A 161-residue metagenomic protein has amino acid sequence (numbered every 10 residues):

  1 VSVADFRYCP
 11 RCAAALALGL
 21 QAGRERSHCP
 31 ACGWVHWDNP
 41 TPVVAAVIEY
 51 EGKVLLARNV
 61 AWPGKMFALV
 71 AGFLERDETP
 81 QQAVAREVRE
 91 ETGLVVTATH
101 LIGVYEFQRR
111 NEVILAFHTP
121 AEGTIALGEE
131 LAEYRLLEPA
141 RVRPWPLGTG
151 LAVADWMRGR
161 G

Functional and structural regions predicted by a protein language model:
V1, C9-L20: Short, intrinsically disordered, charge-biased short linear motifs at domain edges
F6-Y8, R26: Residues immediately within or flanking Cys/His clusters that coordinate Zn2+ in small zinc-binding modules
Y8, V47, L56, A116-H118 (+1 more regions): Conserved hydrophobic/aromatic beta-strand scaffold that supports enzyme active sites
A14, E25, P30-L55, F73: Conserved N-terminal beta-strand and adjoining loop/helix that marks the start of the Nudix/MutT-like hydrolase domain
L18-L20, V95-G103: A short coil-to-beta-strand element that immediately follows conserved catalytic motifs
V43, E49-E90: Conserved Nudix-box catalytic region and its N-terminal flanking loop in Nudix hydrolases and closely related
Y105-L127, R135, P139: Active-site-adjacent beta-strand/loop module that shapes the phosphate/pyrophosphate-binding cleft
L127-R158: NUDIX/MutT-family hydrolases
